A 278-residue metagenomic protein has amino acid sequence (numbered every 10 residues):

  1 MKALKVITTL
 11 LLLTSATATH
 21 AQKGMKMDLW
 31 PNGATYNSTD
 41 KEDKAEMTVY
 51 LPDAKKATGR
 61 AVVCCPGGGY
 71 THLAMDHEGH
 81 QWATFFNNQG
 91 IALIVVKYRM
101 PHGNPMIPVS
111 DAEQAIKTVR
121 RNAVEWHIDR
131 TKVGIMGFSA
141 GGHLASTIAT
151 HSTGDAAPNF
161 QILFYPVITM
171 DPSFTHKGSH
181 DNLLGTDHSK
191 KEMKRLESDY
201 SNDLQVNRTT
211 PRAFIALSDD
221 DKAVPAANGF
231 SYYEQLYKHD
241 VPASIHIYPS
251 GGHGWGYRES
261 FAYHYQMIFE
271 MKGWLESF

Functional and structural regions predicted by a protein language model:
Q22-K56: N-terminal cap/lid segment of alpha/beta-hydrolase-fold proteins
N32, M170-Q205: Mobile cap/lid helix-loop segments that gate and shape the active-site cleft of serine hydrolases
T48-Y50, F230-F278: C-terminal catalytic histidine-bearing segment of alpha/beta-hydrolase fold enzymes
T58-G67: Short beta-strand element of the alpha/beta-hydrolase
A74-D76, H80-A83, I94-R130, R258-Q266: Catalytic nucleophile-loop/oxyanion-hole region of alpha/beta-hydrolase and closely related hydrolase-like folds
Q114-S179, E197: Primarily recognizes the serine-hydrolase "nucleophile elbow" in alpha/beta-hydrolase and SGNH/GDSL folds
T209, F214-L217, D221: Short beta-strand/loop motif that positions the catalytic acidic residue of the alpha/beta-hydrolase fold
K222-N228: Conserved alpha/beta-hydrolase "acid-adjacent" motif
